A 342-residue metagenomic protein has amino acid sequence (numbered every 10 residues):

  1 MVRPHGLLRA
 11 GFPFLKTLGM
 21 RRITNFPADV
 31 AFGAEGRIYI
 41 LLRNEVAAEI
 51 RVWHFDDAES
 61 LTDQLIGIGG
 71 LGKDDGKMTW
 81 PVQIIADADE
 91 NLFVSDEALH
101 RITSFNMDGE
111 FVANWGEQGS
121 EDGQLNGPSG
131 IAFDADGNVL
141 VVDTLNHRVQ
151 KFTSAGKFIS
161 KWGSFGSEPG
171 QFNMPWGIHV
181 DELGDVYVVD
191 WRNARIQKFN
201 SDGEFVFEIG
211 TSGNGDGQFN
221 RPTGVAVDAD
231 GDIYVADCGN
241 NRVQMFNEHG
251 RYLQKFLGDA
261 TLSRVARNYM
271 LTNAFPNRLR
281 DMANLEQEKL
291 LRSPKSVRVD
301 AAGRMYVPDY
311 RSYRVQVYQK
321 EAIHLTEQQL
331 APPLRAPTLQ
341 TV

Functional and structural regions predicted by a protein language model:
M1-V342: Eukaryotic scaffold repeat domains enriched in small/polar residues
